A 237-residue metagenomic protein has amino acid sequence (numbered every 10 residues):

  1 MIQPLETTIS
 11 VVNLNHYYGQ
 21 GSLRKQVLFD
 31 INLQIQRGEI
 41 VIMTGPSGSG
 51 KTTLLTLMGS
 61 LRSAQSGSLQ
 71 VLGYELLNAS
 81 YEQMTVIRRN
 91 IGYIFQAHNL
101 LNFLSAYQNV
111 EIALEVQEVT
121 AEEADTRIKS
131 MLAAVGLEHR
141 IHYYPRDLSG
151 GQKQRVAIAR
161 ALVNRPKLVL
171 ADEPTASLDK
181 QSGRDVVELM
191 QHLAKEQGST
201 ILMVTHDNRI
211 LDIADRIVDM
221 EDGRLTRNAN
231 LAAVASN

Functional and structural regions predicted by a protein language model:
M1-H16, R227-N237: ABC-family P-loop ATPase nucleotide-binding domain
T7-I213, I217-E221: ABC family nucleotide-binding domain
G223-L225: Generic detector of short, aliphatic-rich beta-strand segments that form the cores of beta-sheets in diverse domain
